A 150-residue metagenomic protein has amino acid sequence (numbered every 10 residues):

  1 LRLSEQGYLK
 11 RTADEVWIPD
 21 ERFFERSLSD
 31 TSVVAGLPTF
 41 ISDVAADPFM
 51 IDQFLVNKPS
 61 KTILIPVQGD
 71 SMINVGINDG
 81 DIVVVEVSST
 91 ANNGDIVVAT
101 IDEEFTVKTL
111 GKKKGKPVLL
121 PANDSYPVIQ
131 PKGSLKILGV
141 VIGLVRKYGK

Functional and structural regions predicted by a protein language model:
R2-N78, G143-K150: Short, positionally conserved secondary-structure boundary motifs
K58-K150: Acidic/glycine-rich C-terminal interaction modules and beta/coil loop segments that lie outside canonical DNA-binding
